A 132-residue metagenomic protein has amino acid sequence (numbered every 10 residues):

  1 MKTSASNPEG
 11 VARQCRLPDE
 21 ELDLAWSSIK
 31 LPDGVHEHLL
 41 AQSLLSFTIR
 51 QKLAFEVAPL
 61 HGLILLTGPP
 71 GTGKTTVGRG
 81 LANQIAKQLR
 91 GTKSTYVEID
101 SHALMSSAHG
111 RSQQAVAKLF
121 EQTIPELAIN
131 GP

Functional and structural regions predicted by a protein language model:
M1-L22: Interdomain "pre-motor" coupling segment immediately N-terminal to P-loop NTPase/helicase cores
Q14-D19, T48-A54, P59, K87 (+3 more regions): SF2 DExD/H RNA helicase N-terminal ATP-binding lobe
E21-G62, P125: Pre-Walker A (pre-P-loop) alpha-helix and adjacent loop at the N terminus of AAA/AAA+ ATPase modules, a conserved
K30-G34, H38, H61, T72-V77 (+2 more regions): Charged, alpha-helix-enriched surfaces in structured cytosolic catalytic cores of large nucleotide-utilizing machines
L60-V97, E121-E126: Walker A/P-loop
H61, G131-P132: A general structural motif
T95-N130: Short glycine-rich substrate-engagement loop in P-loop NTPases that contacts/grips substrate
